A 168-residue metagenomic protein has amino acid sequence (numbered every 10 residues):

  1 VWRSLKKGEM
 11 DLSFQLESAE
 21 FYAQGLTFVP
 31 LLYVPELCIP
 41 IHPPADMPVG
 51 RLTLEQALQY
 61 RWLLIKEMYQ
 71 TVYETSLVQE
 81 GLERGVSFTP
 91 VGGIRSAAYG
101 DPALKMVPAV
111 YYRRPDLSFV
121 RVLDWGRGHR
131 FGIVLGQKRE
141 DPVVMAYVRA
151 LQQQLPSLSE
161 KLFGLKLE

Functional and structural regions predicted by a protein language model:
V1-E36, P40, S118-V120: Short beta-strand-centered segments that line the small-molecule binding cleft or hinge of alpha/beta clamshell
K6-E9, L16, M68-V120: Hydrophobic hinge/microswitch elements
M10, E36, W62, P102-A103 (+1 more regions): Generic structural signal for secondary-structure transition and capping sites
F14, I39-P40, L63, M106 (+1 more regions): Structural motif
F21-Y22, G50, L54, Q59-E83 (+1 more regions): Secondary-structure junction motif
Y22-V29, V34-P35, R95-P142: Beta-alpha-beta core module
G25-W62, P142-M145: Flexible hinge/capping segments at coil-to-helix
T71-Y73, Y112-D116, W125-E168: C-terminal effector-binding regulatory domain of bacterial HTH transcription factors
